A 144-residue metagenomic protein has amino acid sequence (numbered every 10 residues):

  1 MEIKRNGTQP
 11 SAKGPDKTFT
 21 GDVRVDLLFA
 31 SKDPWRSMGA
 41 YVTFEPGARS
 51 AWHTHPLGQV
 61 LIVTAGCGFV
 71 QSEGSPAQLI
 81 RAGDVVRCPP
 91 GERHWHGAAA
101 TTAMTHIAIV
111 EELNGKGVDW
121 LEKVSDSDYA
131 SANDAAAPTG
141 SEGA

Functional and structural regions predicted by a protein language model:
M1-R36, G117-A144: A short, N-terminal "cap"/entry segment at the start of jelly-roll beta-barrel domains of the cupin/DSBH fold
R24-L27, M38-H55, P90: Conserved short histidine dyad/triad with adjacent acidic residue
A30, T54, I62, I80-A82 (+1 more regions): Conserved strand-loop elements at the edges of beta-sheets that form or border functional pockets
Y41-E45, T54-V70, I109-E112: Short, conserved beta-strand element in jelly-roll/cupin
S50-W52, V70-Q71, C88, R93-A100: Short beta-strand His + acidic residue motifs that chelate non-heme Fe in jelly-roll/DSBH and cupin folds
G74-G91: Short acidic-glycine-tyrosine-enriched beta hairpin
R87, T101-W120: A short hydrophobic beta-strand segment most commonly corresponding to one strand of the jelly-roll/cupin
